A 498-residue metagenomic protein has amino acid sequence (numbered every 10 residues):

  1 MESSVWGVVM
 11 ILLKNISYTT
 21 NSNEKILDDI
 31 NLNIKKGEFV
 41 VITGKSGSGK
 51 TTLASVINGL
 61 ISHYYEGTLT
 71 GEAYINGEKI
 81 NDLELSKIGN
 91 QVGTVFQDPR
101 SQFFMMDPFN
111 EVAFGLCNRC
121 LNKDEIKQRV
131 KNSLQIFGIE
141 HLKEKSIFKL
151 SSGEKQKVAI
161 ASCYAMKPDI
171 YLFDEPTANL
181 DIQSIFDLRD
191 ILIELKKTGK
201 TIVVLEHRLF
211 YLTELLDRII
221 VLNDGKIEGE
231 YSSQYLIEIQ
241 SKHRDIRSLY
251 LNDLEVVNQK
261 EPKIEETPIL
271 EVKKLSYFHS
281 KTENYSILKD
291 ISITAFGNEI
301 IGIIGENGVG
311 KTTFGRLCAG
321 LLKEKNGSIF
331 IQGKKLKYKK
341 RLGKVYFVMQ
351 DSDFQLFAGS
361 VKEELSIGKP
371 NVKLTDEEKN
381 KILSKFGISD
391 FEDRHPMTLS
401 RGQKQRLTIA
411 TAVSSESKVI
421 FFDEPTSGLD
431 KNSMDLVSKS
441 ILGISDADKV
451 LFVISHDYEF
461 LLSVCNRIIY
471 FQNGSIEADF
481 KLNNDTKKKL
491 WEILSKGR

Functional and structural regions predicted by a protein language model:
T43-K45, I304-E306: The feature captures the beta-strand-to-loop junction immediately N-terminal to the Walker
E66-E78, G327-R341: Conserved ABC transporter NBD signature motif
D124-L142, L374-F391: Conserved ABC ATPase "signature" region
S146-L150, E154, H395-L399: Conserved ABC ATPase signature
Y171-D174, I420-D423: Catalytic Walker B motif of ABC-type/P-loop ATPase nucleotide-binding domains
D181, D430: ABC-family nucleotide-binding domains
E206-H207, S455-H456: H-loop/switch region of ABC-family ATPase nucleotide-binding domains
